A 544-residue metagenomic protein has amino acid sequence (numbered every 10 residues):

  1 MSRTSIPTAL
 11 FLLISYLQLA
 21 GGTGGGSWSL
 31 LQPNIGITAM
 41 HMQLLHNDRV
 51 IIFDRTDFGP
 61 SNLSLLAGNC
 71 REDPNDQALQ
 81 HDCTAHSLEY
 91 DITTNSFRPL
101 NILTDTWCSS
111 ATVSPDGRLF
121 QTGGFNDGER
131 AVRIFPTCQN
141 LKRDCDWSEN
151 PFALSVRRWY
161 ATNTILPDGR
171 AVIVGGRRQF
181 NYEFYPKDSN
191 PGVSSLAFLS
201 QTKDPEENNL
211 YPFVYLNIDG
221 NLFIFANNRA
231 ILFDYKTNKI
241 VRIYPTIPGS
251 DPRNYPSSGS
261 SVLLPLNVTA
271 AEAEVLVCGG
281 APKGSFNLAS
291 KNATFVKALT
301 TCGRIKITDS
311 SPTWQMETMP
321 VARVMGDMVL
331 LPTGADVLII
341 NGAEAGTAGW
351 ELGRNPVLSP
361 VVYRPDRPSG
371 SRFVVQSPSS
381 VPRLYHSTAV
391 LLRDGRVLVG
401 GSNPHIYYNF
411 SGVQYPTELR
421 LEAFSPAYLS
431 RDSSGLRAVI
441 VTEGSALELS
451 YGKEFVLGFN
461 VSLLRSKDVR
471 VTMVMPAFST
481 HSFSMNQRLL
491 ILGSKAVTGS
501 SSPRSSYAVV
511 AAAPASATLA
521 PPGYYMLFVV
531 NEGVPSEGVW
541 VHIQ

Functional and structural regions predicted by a protein language model:
G21-L31, H41-I102, G123-N140: Beta-propeller domains
S29-I37, L100-T106, N150-R158, L199-E207 (+7 more regions): Short loop/turn motifs that recur once per blade in beta-propeller domains
L31-N34, R431-V469, W540-Q544: Beta-strand/beta-sandwich contexts
T38-Q43, D48, D76, A85 (+10 more regions): Beta-propeller and closely related beta-sheet repeat lectin domains
R49-L65, N69, Q77, A85-D91 (+2 more regions): Immunoglobulin-like IPT/TIG beta-sandwich domains and homologous Ig-like subdomains
C83-T94, R130-R143, Q179-V193, R229-D234 (+4 more regions): Beta-propeller blade signature
E129-P212: Asp-box/WD-like beta-propeller blade repeats and closely related beta-sheet repeat scaffolds
K203-T347: Beta-propeller domains
